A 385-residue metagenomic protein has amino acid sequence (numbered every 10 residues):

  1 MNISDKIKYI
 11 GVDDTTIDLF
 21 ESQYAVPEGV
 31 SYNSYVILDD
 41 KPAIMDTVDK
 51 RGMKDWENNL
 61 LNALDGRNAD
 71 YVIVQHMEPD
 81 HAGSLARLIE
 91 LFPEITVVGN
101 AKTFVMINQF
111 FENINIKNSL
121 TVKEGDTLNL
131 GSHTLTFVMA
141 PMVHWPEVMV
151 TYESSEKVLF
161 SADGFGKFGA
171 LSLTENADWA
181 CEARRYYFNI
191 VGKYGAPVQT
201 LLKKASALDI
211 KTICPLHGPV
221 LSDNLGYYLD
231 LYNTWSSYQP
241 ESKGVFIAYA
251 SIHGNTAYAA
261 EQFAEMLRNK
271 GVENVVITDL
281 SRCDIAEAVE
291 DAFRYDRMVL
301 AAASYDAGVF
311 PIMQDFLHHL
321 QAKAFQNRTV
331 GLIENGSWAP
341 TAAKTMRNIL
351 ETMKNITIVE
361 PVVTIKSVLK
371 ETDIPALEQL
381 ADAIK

Functional and structural regions predicted by a protein language model:
N2-D5, G99-V148, Y194-T200: Metallo-beta-lactamase
N2-L61, V150-E153, K157-S161, T256: Conserved beta-strand hairpin/beta-sheet module of binuclear metal-dependent hydrolase folds, prominently
V36, V150-C214, P219-Y249: Metal-dependent phosphodiesterase/nuclease catalytic metal-binding core
D40, R51-V98: Active-site metal-binding motif and surrounding structural segment of the metallo-beta-lactamase
K41-A43, Y71, H133, K157-F160 (+3 more regions): Structural motif
M45-T47, A69-M77, V97-N100, L159-D163 (+1 more regions): Active-site neighborhood of phospho(di)ester-bond hydrolases with catalytic His/Asp-centered motifs
S84, D284-A288: Short acidic active-site motifs
L171-I213, H217-V220, Q262-T278, A288-K385: FMN-binding flavodoxin-like domain, especially the glycine-rich phosphate-binding loop
